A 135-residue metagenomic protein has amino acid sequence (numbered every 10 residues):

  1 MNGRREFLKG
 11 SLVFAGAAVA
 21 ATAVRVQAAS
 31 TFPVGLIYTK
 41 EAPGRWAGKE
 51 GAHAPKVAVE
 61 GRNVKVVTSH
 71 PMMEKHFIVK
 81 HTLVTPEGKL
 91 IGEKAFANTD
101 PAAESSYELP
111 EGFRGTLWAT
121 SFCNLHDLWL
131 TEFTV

Functional and structural regions predicted by a protein language model:
M1-A15: N-terminal secretory signal peptides and thylakoid transit peptides that target proteins across membranes
A21-A23: N-terminal signal peptide c-region/cleavage motif recognized by signal peptidases
Q27-N63, A95: Transition segment at domain starts
E60-A97: Contiguous segments within soluble domain cores/interaction surfaces
V67-T68, A103-P110: Exposed aromatic-hydrophobic patches
R114-T116: Extracellular Ig-like/FN3 beta-sandwich strand-entry sites
N124-T131: Short acidic/polar inter-strand loop motif in beta-rich domains
